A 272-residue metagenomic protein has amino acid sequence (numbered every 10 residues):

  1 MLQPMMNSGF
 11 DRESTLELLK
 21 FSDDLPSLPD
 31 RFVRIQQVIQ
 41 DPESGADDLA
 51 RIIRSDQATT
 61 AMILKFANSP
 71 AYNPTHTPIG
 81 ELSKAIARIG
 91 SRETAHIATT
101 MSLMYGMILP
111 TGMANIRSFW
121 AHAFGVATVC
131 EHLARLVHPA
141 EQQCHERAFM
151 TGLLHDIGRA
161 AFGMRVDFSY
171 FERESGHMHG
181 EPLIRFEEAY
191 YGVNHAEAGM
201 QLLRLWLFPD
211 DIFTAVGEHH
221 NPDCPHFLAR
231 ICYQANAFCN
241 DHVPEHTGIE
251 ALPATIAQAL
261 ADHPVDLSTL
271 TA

Functional and structural regions predicted by a protein language model:
M1-F168, P182, E187-P253: Conserved alpha-helical "signature site" that marks functionally important helical segments or helix/loop junctions
S27, E172-S175: Peri-membrane helix termini and adjoining interfacial loops of integral membrane proteins
E174-I184: Short glycine/proline- and charge-enriched loop/turn segments that cap or connect secondary-structure elements
V265, T269: Regulatory/sensor and coupling segments of signal-transduction and defense proteins
